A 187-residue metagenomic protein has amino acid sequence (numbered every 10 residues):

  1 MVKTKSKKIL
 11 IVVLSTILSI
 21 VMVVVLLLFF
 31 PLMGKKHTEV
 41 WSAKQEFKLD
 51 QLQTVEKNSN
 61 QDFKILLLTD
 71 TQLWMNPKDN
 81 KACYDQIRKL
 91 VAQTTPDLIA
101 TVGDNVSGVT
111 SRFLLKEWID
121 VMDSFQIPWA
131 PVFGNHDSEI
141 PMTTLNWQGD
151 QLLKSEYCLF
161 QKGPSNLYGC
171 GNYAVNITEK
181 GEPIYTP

Functional and structural regions predicted by a protein language model:
V2-V21: N-terminal Sec-pathway targeting helices
S19-F30: Hydrophobic alpha-helical membrane-insertion segments, chiefly the h-region of N-terminal signal peptides
F29-E117: N-terminal active-site segment of His-dependent metallophosphoesterases
H37-T38, A43-D50, K116-P187: Extended active-site neighborhood of metal-dependent phosphoesterases/phosphodiesterases
